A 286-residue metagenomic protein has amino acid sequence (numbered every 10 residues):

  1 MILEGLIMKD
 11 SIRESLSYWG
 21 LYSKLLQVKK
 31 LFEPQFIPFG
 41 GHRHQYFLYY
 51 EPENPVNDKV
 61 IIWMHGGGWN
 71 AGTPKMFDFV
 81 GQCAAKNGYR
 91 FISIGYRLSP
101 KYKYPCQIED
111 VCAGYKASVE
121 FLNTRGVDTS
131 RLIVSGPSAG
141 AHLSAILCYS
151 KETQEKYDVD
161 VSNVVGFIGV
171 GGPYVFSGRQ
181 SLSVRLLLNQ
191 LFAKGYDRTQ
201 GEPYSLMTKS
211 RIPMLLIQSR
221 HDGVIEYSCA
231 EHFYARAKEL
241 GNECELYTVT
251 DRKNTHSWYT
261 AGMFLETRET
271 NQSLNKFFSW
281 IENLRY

Functional and structural regions predicted by a protein language model:
D10-P55: N-terminal cap/lid segment of alpha/beta-hydrolase-fold proteins
D58-G67: Short beta-strand element of the alpha/beta-hydrolase
G72-V80, I92-R131, M263-R268: Catalytic nucleophile-loop/oxyanion-hole region of alpha/beta-hydrolase and closely related hydrolase-like folds
K116-L182: Primarily recognizes the serine-hydrolase "nucleophile elbow" in alpha/beta-hydrolase and SGNH/GDSL folds
G172-P173, S177-L206: Mobile cap/lid helix-loop segments that gate and shape the active-site cleft of serine hydrolases
S210, L216-Q218, D222: Short beta-strand/loop motif that positions the catalytic acidic residue of the alpha/beta-hydrolase fold
G223-H232: Conserved alpha/beta-hydrolase "acid-adjacent" motif
E239-Y286: C-terminal catalytic histidine-bearing segment of alpha/beta-hydrolase fold enzymes
